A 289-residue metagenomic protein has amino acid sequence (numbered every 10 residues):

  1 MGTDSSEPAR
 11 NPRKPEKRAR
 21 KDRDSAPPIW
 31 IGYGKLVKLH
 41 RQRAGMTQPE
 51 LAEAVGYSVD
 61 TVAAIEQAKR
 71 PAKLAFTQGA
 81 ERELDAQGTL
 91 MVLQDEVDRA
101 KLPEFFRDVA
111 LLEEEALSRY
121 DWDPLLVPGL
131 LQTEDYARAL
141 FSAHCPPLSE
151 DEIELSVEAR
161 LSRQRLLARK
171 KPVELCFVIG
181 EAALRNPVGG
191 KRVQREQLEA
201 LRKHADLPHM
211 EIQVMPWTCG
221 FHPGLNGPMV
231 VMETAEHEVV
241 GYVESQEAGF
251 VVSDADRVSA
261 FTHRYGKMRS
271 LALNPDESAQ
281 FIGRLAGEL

Functional and structural regions predicted by a protein language model:
M1-V97: Basic, Lys/Arg-rich alpha-helical nucleic-acid-recognition elements, primarily the DNA-binding modules of transcription
D4, A19, M91-W122: Short, charged recognition helix plus adjacent turn of helix-turn-helix-like nucleic-acid-binding domains
D22-D24, K69-R70, G79-R82, L90-L93 (+7 more regions): Short alpha-helix boundary/capping motifs
D24-A26, L39-R43, A54-Y57, E104 (+3 more regions): Short acidic/polar alpha-helix capping motifs at helix-coil junctions
V62, K101-P103, L225-N226: Short secondary-structure transition/capping segments
E66, E113-E115, E244: Acidic-residue sensor for enzyme active/binding pockets
W122-L289: Hydrophobic protein-protein interaction segments
